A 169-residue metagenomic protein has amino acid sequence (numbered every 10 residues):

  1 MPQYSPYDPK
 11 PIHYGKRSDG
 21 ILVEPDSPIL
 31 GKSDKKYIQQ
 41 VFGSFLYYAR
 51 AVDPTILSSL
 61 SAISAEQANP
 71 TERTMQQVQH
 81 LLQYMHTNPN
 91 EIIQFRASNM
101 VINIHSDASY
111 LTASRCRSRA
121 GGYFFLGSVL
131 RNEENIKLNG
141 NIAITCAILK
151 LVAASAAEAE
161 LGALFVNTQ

Functional and structural regions predicted by a protein language model:
M1-Q169: Long, low-complexity, charge-biased intrinsically disordered regions
